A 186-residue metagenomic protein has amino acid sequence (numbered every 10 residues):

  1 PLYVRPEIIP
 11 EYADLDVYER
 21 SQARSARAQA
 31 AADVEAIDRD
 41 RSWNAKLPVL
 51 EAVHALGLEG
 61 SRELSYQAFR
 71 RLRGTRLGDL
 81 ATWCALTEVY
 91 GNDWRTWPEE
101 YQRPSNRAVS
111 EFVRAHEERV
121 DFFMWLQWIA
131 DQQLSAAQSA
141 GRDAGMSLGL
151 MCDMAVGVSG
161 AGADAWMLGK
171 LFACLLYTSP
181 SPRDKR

Functional and structural regions predicted by a protein language model:
P1-G169: Acidic/aromatic-lined carbohydrate-recognition and catalytic surfaces of CAZymes acting on diverse glycans
V17, Y177-D184: Conserved small/polar residues in nucleotide/adenosyl-binding loops
K46, K185-R186: Basic side chains
A165-S179: Extended hydrophobic/aromatic segments used for targeting, binding, or gating
